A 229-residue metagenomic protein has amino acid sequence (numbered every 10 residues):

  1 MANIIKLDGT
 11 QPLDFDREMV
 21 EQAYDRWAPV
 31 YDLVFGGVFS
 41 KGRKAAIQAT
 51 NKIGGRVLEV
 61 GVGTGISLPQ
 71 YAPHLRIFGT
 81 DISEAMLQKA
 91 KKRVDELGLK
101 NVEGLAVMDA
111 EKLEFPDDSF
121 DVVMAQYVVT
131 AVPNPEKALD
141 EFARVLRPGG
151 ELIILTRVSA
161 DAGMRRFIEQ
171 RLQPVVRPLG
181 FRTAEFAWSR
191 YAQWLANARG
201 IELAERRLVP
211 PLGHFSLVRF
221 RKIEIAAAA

Functional and structural regions predicted by a protein language model:
M1-R26: N-terminal, positively charged/glycine-rich alpha-helical extensions of SAM-dependent methyltransferases
Q11-E18, F35, L155-P211, S216: C-terminal alpha-helical "lid/dimerization" subdomain adjacent to the S-adenosyl-L-methionine
G37-G54: Conserved alpha-helix/loop element of class I SAM-dependent methyltransferases that forms part of the SAM/SAH-binding
R56, R76, G149-E151: Short glycine-centered segments of the SAM/dcSAM-binding site in methyltransferase folds
L58, V62-K112: Class I SAM-dependent methyltransferase SAM/SAH-binding core
E111-V122: A short acidic, Gly/Pro-enriched loop at the edge of an enzyme's catalytic core that lines a small-molecule cofactor
V122-N134: A short SAM/SAH-binding and catalytic strip from SAM-dependent methyltransferases
E136-P148: A short glycine-rich, Lys/Arg-flanked "PGG" loop and its adjoining helix->strand segment in the class I
